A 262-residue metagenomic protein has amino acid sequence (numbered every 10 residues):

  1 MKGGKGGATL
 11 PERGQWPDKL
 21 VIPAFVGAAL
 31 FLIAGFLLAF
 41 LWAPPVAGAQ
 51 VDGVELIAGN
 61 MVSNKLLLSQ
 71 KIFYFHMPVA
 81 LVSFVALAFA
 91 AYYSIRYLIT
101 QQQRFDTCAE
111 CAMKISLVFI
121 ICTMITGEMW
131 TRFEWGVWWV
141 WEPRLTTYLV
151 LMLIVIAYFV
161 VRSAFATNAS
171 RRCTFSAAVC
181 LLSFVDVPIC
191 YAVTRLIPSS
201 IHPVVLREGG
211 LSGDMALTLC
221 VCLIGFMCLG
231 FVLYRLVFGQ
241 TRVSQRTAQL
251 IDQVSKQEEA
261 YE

Functional and structural regions predicted by a protein language model:
K2-E262: Polytopic transmembrane helical bundles with strong interfacial aromatic enrichment
